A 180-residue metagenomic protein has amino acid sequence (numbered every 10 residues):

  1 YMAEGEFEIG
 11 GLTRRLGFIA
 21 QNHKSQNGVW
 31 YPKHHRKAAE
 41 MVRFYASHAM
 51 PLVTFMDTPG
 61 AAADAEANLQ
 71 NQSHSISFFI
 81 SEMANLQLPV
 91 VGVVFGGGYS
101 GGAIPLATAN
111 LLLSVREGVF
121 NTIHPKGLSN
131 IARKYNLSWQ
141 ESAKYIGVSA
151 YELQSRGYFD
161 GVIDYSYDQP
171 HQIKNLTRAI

Functional and structural regions predicted by a protein language model:
Y1, A38, L106-T108: N-terminal-biased segments
Y1-E6, T13: Extended amphipathic alpha-helical scaffolds
I9-A84, V90-V93, S100: Cleft-lining beta-strand/loop regions that shape enzyme active-site pockets
M56-A179: Conserved catalytic cores of soluble enzyme domains, especially glycine-rich substrate-binding beta-alpha loops
